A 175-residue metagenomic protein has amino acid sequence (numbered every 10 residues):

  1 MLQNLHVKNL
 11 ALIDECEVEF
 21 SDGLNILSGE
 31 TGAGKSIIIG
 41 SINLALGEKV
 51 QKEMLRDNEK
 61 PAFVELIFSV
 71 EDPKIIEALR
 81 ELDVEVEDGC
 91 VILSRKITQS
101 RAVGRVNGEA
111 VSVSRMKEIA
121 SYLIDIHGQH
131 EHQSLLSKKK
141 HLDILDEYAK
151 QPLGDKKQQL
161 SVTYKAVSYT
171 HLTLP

Functional and structural regions predicted by a protein language model:
N4-I144, A149-Y164: Gly/Lys-enriched N-terminal cap/neck module of very large, oligomeric protein machines
T170-P175: Conserved small/polar residues in nucleotide/adenosyl-binding loops
